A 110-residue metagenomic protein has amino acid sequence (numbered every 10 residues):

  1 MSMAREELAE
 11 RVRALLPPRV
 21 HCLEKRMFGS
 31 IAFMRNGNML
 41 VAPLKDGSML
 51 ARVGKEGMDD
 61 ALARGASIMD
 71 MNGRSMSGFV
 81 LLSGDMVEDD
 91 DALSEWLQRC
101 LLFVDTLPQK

Functional and structural regions predicted by a protein language model:
M1-K110: Charge-dense, helix-prone N-terminal extensions
